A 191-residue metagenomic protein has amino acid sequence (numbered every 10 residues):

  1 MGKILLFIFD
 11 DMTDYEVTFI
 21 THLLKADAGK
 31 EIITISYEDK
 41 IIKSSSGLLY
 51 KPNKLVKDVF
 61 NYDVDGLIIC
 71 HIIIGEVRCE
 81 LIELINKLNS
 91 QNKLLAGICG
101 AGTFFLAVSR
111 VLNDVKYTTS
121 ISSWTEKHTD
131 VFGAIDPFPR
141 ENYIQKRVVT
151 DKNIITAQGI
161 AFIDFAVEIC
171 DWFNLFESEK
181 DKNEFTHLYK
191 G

Functional and structural regions predicted by a protein language model:
G2-M12, T18, H22, A26-E38 (+2 more regions): Active-site-adjacent pocket-lining segments in enzyme domains
S46-N53: Short gly/ser/thr-rich secondary-structure transition/capping motifs
